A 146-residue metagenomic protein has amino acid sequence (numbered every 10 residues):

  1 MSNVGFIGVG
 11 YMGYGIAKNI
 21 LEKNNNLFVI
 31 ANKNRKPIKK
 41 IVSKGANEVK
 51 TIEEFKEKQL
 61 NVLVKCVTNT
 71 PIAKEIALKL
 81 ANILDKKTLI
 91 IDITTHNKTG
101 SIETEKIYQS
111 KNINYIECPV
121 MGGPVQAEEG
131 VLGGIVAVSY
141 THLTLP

Functional and structural regions predicted by a protein language model:
M1-E54, V62, P124-A127: NAD(P)+-binding Rossmann beta1-loop-alpha1 motif at the extreme N-terminus of oxidoreductases
S2, T88, L132: Nucleotide donor/acceptor-binding cores
V49, D92, N114-C118: General beta-strand structural signal in soluble alpha/beta enzymes
I52-K65, T70-K111: Rossmann-fold NAD(P) dinucleotide-binding segment
T95, V120-M121: Short, ordered loop/turn segments at secondary-structure junctions
A127-Y140: Active-site PLP attachment segment
T141-P146: Conserved small/polar residues in nucleotide/adenosyl-binding loops
